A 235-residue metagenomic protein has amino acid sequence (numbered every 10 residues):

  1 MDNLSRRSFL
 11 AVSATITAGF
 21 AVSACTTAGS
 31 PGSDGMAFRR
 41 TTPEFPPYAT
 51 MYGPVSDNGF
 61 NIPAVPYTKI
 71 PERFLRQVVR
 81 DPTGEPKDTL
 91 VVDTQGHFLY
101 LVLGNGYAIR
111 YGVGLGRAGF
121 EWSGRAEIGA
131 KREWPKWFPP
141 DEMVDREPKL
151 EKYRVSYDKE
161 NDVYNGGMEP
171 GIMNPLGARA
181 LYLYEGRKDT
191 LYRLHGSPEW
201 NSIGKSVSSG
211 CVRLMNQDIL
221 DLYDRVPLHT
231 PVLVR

Functional and structural regions predicted by a protein language model:
D2-R235: N-terminal pre-domains immediately preceding structured catalytic cores
